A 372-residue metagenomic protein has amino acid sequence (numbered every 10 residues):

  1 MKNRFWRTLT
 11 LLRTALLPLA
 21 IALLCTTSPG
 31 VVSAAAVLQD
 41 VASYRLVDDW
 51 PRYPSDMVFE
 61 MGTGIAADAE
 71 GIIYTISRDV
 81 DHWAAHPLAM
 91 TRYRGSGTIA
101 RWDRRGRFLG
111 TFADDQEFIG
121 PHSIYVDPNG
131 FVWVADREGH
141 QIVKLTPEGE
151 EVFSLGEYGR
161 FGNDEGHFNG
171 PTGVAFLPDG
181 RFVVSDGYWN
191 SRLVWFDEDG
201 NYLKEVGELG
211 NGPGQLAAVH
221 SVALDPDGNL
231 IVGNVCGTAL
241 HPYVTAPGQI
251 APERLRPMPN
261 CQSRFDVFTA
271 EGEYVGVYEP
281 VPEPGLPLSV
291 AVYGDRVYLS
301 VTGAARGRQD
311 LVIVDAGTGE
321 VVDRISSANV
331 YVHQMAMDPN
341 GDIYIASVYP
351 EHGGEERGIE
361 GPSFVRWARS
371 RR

Functional and structural regions predicted by a protein language model:
M1-L11: N-terminal secretory signal peptides that target proteins for export/translocation
F5, T27-G30, A291: Serine/proline-rich low-complexity intrinsically disordered segments, especially terminal tails, linkers
W6, A15-P18, D40: Low-complexity, intrinsically disordered regions enriched in charged/polar residues
L12-S28: Bacterial N-terminal signal peptides
V32-R372: Eukaryotic scaffold repeat domains enriched in small/polar residues
